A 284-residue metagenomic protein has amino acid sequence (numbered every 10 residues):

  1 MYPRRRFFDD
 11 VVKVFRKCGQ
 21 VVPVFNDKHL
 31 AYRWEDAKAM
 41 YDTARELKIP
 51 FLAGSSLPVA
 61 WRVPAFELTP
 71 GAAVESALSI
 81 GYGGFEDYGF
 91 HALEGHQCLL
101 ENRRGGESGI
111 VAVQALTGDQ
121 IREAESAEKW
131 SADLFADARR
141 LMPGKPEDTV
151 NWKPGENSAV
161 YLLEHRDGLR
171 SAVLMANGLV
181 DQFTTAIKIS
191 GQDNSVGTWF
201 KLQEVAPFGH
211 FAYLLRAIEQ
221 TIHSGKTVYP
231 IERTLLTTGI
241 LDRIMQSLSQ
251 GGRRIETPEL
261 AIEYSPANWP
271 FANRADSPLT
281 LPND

Functional and structural regions predicted by a protein language model:
M1-L57: Beta-strand-loop-alpha-helix segment that lines the small-molecule cofactor/substrate pocket of alpha/beta enzymes
M1-R16, V59-P70, L93-H96, E101-R104 (+1 more regions): Hydrophobic, well-ordered secondary-structure segments that either form specific early membrane-associated helices used
M1-Y2, F8-V12, K17, V21 (+1 more regions): C-terminal helix-rich "cap/oligomerization" subdomain common to oxidoreductases
Y2-D9, W34-K38, D87-Q97, G209-R216 (+1 more regions): A structural signal for well-ordered alpha-helical segments within the folded catalytic domains of diverse enzymes
D42-P50, P70-E75, C98-E101: Basic phosphate/pyrophosphate-binding loop/patch that engages nucleotide-derived ligands
S56-G84, Y88: Donor/substrate-binding cores of folate-linked one-carbon enzymes
A77-R170, M175-L179, E232, L236-G239: Rossmann-like dinucleotide-binding domain that binds NAD(P)(H)
M142-R233, P282-N283: NAD(P)-dinucleotide binding in Rossmann-like oxidoreductases
